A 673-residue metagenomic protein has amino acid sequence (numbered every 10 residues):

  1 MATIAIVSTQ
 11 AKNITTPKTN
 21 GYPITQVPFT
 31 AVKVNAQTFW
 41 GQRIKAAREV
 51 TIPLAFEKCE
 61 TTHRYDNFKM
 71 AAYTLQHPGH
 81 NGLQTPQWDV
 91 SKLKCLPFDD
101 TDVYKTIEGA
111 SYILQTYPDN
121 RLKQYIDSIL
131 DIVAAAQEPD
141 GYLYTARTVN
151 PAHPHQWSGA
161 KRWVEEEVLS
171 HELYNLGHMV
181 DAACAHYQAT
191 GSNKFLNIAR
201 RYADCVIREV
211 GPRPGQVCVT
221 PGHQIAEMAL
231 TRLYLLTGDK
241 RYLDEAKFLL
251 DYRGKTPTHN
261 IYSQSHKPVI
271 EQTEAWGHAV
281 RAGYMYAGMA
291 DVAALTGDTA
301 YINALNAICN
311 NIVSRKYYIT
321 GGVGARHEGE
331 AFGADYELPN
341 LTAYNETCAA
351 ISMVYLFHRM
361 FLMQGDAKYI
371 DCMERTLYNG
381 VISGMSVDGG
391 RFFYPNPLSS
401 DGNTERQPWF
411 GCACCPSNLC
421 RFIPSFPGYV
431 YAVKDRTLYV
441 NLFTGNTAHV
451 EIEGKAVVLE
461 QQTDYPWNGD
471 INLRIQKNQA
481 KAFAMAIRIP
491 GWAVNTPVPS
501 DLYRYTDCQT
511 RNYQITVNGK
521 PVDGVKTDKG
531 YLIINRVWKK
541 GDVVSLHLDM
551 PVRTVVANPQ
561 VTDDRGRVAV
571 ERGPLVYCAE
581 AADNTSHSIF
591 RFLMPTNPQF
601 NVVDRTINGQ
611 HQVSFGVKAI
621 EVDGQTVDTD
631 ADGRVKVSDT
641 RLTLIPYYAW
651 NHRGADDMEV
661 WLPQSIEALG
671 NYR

Functional and structural regions predicted by a protein language model:
M1-N13: Bacterial Sec-dependent N-terminal signal peptides
K12-N120, Q124, P154-A189, Q224-R241 (+5 more regions): Aromatic (Trp/Tyr) and acidic
P118, A134-E138, G191, I207-G211 (+6 more regions): Helix-capping and short linker residues that terminate individual alpha-solenoid repeat units
I129, G141-A152, I198, C218-E227 (+2 more regions): Short, solvent-exposed turn/loop segments enriched in Gly/Ser/Thr/Pro and often Arg
A152-S158, N193-R208, K255, Q264: Short, charged, amphipathic alpha-helices and their helix-cap/turn boundaries
A246, L305, D371-N379, G384-R474 (+4 more regions): C-terminal beta-rich recognition modules with glycine/proline-rich loops and embedded aromatic residues
N260-Y262, K316-E337: Flexible glycine/proline-rich, aromatic-decorated loop/lid segments
